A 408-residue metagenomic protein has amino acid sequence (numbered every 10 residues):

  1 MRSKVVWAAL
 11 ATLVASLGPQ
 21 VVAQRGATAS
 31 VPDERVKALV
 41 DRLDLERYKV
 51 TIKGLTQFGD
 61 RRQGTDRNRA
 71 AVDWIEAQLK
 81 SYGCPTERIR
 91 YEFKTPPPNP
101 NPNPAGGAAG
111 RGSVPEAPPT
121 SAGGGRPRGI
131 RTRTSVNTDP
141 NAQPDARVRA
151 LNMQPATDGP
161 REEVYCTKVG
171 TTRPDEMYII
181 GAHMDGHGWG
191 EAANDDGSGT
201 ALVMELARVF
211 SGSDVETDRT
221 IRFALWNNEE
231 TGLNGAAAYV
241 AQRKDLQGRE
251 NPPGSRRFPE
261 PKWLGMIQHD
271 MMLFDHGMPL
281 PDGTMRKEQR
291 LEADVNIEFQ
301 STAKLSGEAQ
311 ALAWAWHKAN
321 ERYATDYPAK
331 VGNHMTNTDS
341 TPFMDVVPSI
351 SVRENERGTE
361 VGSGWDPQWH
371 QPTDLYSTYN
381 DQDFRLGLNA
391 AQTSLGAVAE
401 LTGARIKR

Functional and structural regions predicted by a protein language model:
A8-L17: Bacterial N-terminal signal peptides
E34-L43, T56-R69, A150-P155, D185-G197 (+6 more regions): Second-shell loop/turn segments in exported
V40-R47, I52, T56-Q63, I75-T86 (+11 more regions): Sec/Tat-exported extracytoplasmic proteins
Y48-T56, T86-R88, E163-T167, M177-G181 (+8 more regions): Structural recognition of the beta-strand scaffold that forms the well-ordered cores of secreted hydrolase catalytic
V50, G54-T167: A non-catalytic alpha/beta surface segment that caps or lines the substrate-entry region of metallo-dependent hydrolase
C166, I180-N234, S394: Alpha-helical metal-binding/catalytic segments enriched in His/Glu/Asp
W226-D339, D345-S349, E356: Metal-dependent peptidase/peptidase-like ectodomains
G358-R408: His/Asp/Glu-rich mid-to-C-terminal helical/loop segments that flank catalytic regions of hydrolases
